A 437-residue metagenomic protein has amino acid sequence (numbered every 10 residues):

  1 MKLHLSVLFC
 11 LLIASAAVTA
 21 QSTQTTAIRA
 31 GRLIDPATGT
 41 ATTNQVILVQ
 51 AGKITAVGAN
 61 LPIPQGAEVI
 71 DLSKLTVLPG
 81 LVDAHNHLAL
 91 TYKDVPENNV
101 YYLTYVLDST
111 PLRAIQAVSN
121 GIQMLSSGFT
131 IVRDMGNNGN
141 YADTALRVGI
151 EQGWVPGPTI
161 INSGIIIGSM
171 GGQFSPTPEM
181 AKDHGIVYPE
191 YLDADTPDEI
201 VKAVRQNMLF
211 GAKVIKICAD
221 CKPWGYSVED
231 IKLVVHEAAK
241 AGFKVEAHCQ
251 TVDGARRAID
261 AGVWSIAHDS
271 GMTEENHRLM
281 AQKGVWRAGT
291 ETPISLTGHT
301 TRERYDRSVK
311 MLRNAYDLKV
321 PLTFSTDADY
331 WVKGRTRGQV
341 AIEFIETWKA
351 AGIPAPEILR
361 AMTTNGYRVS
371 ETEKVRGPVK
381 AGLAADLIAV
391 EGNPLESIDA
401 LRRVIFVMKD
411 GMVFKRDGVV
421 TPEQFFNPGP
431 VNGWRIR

Functional and structural regions predicted by a protein language model:
S6-A16: Bacterial N-terminal signal peptides
V18-Q45, Q50-A51, N60, T104 (+3 more regions): Active-site microenvironment of metallo-dependent hydrolases
L75-V148, Q152-W154, E229, R257-A261: Metal-associated gating/positioning segment near the N- to mid-region
A89-R113, M170-P189, A281-Y305, K319 (+3 more regions): Active-site gating loops and adjacent loop-to-helix segments of metal-dependent hydrolytic enzymes
Q116-D143, G157-I166, F210-K222, K244 (+4 more regions): Divalent metal-dependent hydrolysis catalytic cores, especially in the metallo-beta-lactamase
V148-I166, Y226-A247, G284, A288-G289: Alpha-helix-loop-beta-strand connector modules within alpha/beta enzyme cores
S175-K232: Active-site gating/metal-coordination segments in enzymes
K240, R307-N393: His/Asp/Glu-enriched, well-ordered alpha-helical/loop segment that forms or immediately abuts the divalent-metal
